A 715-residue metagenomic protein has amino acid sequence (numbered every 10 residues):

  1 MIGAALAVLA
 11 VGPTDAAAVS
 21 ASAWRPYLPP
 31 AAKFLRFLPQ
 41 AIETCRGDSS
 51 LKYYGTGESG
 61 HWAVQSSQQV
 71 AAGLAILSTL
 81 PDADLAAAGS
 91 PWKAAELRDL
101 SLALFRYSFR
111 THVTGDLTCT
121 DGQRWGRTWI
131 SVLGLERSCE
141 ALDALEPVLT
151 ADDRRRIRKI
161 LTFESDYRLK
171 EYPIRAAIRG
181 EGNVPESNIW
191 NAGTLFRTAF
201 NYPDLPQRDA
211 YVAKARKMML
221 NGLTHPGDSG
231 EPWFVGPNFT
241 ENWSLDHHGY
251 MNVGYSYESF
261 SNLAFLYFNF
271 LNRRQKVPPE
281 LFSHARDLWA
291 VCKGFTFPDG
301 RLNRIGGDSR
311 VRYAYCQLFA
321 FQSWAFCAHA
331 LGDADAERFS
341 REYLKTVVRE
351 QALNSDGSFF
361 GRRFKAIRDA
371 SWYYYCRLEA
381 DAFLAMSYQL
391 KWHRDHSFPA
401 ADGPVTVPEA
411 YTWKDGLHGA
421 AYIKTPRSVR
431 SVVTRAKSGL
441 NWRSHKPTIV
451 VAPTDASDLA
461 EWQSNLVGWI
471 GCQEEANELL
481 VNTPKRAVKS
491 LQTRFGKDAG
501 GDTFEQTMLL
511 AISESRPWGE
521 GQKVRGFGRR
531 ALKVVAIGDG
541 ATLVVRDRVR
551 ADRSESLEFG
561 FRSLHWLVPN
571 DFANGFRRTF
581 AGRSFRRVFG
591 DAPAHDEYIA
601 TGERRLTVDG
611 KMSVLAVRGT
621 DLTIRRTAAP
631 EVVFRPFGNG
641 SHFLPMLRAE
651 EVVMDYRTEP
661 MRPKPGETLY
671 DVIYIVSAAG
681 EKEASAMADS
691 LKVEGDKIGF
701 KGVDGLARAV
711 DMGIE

Functional and structural regions predicted by a protein language model:
M1-I2: N-terminal export leaders
A7-V11, A16-A18, V617, I624: Boundary at the C-terminal end of the N-terminal hydrophobic targeting segment
G12-D84, S90-D116: Low-complexity, Ser/Thr/Pro/Gly-enriched N-terminal "stalk/linker" regions
G73-L77, E136-A141, G702: Alpha-helical solenoid cores of large eukaryotic proteins
A83-A94, P147-R154, L205-P206: Short coil/turn connectors between adjacent alpha-helices in alpha-solenoid helical repeat scaffolds
F109, V113-A144, D153-H418: Extracellular polysaccharide-recognition and catalytic grooves
N269-E280, P298-D689, G705-D711: Extended polysaccharide-engagement surfaces of secreted carbohydrate-active enzymes
A684-F700: Glycine/proline-rich low-complexity spacer/linker segments in large multi-domain proteins
